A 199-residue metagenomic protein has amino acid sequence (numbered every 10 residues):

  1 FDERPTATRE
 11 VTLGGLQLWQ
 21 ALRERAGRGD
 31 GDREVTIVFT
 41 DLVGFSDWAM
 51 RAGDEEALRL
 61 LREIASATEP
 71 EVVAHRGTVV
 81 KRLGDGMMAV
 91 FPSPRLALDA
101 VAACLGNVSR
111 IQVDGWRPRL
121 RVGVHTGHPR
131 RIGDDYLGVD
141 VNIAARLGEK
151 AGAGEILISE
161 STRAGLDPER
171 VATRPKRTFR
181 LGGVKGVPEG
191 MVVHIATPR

Functional and structural regions predicted by a protein language model:
F1-D32: Regulatory cytosolic signal-relay segments
D30-A100: Catalytic NTP-binding/metal-coordinating core of nucleotidyl cyclase/transferase enzymes
R62-A74, F91-V122, H128, V139-A145: Alpha-helical scaffold within the catalytic cores of cyclic-nucleotide enzymes
A145-R146, A164: Active-site phosphate/pyrophosphate- and oxyanion-stabilizing loops and adjacent acidic/basic residues in soluble
G154-R199: Cytosolic regulatory/linker segments at or just downstream of nucleotide-handling modules in signal-transduction
